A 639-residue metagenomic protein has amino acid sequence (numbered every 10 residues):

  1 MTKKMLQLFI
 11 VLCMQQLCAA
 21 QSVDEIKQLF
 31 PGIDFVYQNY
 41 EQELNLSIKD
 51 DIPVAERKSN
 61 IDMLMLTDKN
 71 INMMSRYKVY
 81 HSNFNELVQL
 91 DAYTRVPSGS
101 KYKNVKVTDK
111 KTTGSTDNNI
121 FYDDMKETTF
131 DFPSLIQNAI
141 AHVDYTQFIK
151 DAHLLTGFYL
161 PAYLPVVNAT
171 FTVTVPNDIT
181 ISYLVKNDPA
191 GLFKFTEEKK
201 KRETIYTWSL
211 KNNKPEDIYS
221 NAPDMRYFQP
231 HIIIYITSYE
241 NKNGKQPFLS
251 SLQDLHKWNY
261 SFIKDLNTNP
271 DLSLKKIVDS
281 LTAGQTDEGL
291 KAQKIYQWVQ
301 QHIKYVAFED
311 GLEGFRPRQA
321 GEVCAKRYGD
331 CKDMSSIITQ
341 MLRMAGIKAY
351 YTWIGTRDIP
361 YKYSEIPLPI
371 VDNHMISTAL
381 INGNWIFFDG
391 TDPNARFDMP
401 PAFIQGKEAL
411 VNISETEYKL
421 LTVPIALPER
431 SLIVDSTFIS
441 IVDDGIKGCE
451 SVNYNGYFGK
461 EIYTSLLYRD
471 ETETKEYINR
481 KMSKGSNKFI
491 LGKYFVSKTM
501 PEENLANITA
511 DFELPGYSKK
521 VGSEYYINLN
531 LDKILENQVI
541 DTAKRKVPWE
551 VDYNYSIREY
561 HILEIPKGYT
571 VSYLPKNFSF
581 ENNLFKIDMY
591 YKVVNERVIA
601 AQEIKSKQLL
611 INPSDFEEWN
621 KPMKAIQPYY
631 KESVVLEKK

Functional and structural regions predicted by a protein language model:
Q21-V79, P424-I441, G445-V452, I490: Early extracytoplasmic/domain-onset interaction patches
S22-I26, F148-H153, G157, P161-A162 (+6 more regions): Secretory-pathway-linked proteins and extracytosolic
I61, A141, F171, I295 (+4 more regions): Cysteine-centered nucleophilic/redox motifs
L64, M73, Y77-V79, M125-T128 (+3 more regions): Surface-exposed, acidic/Ser/Thr-rich flexible loop segments
K78-K110, V166-K186, T464-G492, I557-N582: Solvent-exposed beta-hairpin/edge-strand motifs
L90-L160, G191-Y227, S436-F438, I490-V521: A surface-exposed beta-strand-loop module
K291, D333-E417, L421: Hydrophobic/aromatic-rich core segments of domains that either
I404-G406, S414-K519: Long hydrophobic segments that form regular secondary structure
